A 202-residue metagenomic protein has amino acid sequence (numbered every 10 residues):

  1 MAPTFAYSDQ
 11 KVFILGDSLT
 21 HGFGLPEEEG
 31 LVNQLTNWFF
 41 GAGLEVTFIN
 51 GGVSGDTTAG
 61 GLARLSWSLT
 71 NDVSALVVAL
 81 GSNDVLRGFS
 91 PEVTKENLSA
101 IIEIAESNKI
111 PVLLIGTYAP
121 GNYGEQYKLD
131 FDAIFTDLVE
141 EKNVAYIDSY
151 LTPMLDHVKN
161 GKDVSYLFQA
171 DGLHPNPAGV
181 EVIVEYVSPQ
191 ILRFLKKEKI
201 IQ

Functional and structural regions predicted by a protein language model:
P3-S54, R64-D72: Serine-esterase "nucleophile elbow" of acetyl-processing enzymes
L44, G60-Q202: Alpha-helical cap/lid subdomain in secreted, periplasmic, or secretory-pathway luminal O-acyl-processing enzymes
G55-A59: N-terminal helical cap/lid subdomain that shapes the substrate entry/recognition surface in HAD-like hydrolases
